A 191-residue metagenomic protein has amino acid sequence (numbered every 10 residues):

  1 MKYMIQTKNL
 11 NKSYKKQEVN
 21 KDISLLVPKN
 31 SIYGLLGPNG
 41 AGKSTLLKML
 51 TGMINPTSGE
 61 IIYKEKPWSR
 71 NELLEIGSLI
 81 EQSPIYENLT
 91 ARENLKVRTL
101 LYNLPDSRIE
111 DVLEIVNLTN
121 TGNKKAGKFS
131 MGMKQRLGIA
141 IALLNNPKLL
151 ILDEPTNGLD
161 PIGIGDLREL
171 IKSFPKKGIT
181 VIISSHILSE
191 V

Functional and structural regions predicted by a protein language model:
M1-Y3: Extreme N-terminus of proteins, especially the signal/transit-peptide cleavage junction and the first residues
I5, K12-I183, L188-E190: ABC transporter nucleotide-binding domains
